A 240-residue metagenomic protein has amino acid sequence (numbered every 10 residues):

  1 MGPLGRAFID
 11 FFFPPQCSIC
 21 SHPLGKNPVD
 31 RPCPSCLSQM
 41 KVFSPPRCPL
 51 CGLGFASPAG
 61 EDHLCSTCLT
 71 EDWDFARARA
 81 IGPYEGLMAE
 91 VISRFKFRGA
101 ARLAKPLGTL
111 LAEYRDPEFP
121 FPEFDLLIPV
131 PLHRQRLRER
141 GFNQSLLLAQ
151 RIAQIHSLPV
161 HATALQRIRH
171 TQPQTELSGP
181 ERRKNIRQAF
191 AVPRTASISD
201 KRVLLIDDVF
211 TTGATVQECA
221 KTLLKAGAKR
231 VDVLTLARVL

Functional and structural regions predicted by a protein language model:
M1-D207, T211-L240: Glycine-rich phosphate/pyrophosphate-handling loop used in enzymes and phosphotransfer proteins
